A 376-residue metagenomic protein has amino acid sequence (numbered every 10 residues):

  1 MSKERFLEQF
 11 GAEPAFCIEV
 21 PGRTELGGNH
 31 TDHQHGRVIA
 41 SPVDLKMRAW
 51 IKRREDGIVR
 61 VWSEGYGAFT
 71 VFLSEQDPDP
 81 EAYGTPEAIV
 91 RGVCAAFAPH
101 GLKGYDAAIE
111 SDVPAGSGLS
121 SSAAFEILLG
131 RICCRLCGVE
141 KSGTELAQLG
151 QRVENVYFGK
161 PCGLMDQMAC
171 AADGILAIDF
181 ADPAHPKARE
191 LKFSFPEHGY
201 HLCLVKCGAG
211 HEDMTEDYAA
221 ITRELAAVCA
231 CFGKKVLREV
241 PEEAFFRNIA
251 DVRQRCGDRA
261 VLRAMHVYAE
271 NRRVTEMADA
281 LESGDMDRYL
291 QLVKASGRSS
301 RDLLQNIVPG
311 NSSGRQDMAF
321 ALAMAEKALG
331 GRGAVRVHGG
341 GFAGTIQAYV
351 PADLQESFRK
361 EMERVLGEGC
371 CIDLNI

Functional and structural regions predicted by a protein language model:
M1-R23, R48-G84, A177-R336, A348-I376: C-terminal nucleotide
M1-R37, V71-E75, A82-E197, Q355-R359 (+1 more regions): Gly/Ser-rich oxyanion-binding loop with an adjacent helix/lid that shapes the negatively charged ligand pocket
H30-H33, H211, H338: Histidine-centered active-site/metal-ligand motif
R37-E55, A172: Structural signature of FAD isoalloxazine-binding scaffolds in flavoprotein oxidoreductases
I39-A40, G333-G340: Short, flexible, solvent-exposed loop/turn segments with mixed acidic/basic and small polar residues
D112, K294, G340: Short, well-ordered beta-to-alpha junction loops that form the rim of enzyme active sites and present histidine/acidic
L129-G130, I346-A348: Short hydrophobic alpha-helical segments that form membrane-spanning helices or hydrophobic packing faces of helical
G340-I346: N-terminal pre-core extensions flanking Radical SAM catalytic domains
